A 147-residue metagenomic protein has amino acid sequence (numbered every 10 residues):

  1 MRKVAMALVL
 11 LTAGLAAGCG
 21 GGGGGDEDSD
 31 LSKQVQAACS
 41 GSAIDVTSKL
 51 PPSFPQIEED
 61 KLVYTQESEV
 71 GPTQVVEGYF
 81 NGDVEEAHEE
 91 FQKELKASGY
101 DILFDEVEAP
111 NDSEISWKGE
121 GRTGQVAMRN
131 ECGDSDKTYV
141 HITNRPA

Functional and structural regions predicted by a protein language model:
R2-L15, G20-A147: An acidic-aromatic pocket/loop used at catalytic or ligand-binding sites
